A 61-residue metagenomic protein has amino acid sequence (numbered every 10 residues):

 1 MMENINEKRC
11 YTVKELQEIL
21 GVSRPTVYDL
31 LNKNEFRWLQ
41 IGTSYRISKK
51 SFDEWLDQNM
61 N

Functional and structural regions predicted by a protein language model:
M2-T26, Q58-N59: Polyanion-binding surface elements
I19-R46: Major-groove DNA-recognition helix of helix-turn-helix-type DNA-binding domains
R46-F52: Short linear motifs in low-complexity, proline-biased tails and propeptides
F52-N61: A short, Lys/Arg-enriched interface patch at domain edges and termini
